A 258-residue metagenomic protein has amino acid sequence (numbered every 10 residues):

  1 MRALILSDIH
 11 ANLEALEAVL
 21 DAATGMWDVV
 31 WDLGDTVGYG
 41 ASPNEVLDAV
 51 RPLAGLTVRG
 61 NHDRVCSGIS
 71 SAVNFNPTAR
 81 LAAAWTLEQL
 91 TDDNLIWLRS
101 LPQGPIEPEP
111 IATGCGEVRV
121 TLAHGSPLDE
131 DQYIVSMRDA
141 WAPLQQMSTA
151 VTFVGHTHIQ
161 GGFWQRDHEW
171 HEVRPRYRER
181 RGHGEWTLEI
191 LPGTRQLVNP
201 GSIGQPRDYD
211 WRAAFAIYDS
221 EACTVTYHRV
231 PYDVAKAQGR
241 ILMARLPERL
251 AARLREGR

Functional and structural regions predicted by a protein language model:
M1-G55: N-terminal active-site segment of His-dependent metallophosphoesterases
M1-L4, I106-T121, L191-L197: Beta-strand-turn-beta hairpins that frame and shape the catalytic cleft of phosphate-ester-processing enzymes
L6-S7, V30-D35, L56-N61, A123 (+2 more regions): Active-site neighborhood of phospho(di)ester-bond hydrolases with catalytic His/Asp-centered motifs
H10-A15, G38-A41, H62-S67, L128-E130 (+3 more regions): Active-site environment of divalent metal-dependent phosphoester hydrolases
A23-D28, E109-G116, Q146-S148, L191-P192 (+1 more regions): Glycine-rich phosphate-binding loop signature in dinucleotide/nucleotide-binding domains
V46-L47, P52-P110, G116-S148: Active-site neighborhood of divalent metal-dependent phosphoester bond hydrolases
G104-P108, Q160-W164, A214-Y218: Short beta-strand scaffold segments in enzyme catalytic cores
H168-R258: Acidic, His/Gly-rich catalytic cores of divalent-metal-dependent hydrolytic chemistry
